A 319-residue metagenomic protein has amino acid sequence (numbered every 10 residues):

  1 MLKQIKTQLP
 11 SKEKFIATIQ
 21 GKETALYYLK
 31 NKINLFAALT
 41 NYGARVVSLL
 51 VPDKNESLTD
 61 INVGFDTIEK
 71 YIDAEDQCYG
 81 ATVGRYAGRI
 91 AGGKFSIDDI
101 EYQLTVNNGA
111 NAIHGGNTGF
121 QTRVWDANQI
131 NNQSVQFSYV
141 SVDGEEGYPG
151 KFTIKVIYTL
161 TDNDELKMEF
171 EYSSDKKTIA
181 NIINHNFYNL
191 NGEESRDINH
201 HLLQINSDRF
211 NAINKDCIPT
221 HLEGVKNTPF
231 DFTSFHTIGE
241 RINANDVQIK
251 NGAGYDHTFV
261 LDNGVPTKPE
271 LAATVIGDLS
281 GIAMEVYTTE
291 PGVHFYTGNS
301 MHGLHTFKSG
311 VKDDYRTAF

Functional and structural regions predicted by a protein language model:
L2-F319: An exposed, glycine/acidic-rich loop-and-rim segment of catalytic or binding clefts
